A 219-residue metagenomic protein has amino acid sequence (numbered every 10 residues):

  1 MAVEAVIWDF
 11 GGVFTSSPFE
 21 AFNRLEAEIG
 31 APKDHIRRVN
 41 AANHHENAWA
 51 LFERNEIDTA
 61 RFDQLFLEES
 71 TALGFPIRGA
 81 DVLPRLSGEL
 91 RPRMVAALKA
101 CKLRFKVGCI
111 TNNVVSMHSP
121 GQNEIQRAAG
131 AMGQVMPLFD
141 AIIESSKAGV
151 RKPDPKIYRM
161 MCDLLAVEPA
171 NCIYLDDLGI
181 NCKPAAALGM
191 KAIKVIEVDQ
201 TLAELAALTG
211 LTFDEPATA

Functional and structural regions predicted by a protein language model:
M1-E4, W8, V114, H118-A219: Asp-based, Mg2+/Mn2+-dependent phosphohydrolase catalytic module
A2-P92, L103, V114, H118: N-terminal helical cap/lid subdomain that shapes the substrate entry/recognition surface in HAD-like hydrolases
D9-G12, N55, C101, C109 (+2 more regions): Generic structural signal for small/hydrophobic residues in well-ordered secondary structure, especially within
E20-R24, N47, R61, L65 (+5 more regions): Alpha-helical elements of Rossmann-like donor-binding domains used by nucleotide-donor carbohydrate transfer enzymes
K33, R91-V95, A129, P155: Structural motif corresponding to alpha-helix initiation and N-cap regions
L103-R104, L138: Structured helix-beta-strand junction loops
K106-G108, K191: Proline-centered loop/turn at the N-terminus of a beta-strand
